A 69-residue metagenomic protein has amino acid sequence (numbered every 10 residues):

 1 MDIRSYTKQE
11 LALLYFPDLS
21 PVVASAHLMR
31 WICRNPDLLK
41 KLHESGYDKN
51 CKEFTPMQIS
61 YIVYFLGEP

Functional and structural regions predicted by a protein language model:
M1, S5, I32-N35: N-proximal short alpha-helices
D2-L19: Polyanion-binding surface elements
E10, H27, Q58: Ca2+-coordinating acidic residues in Ca2+-binding motifs
L11-Y15, A24, E68-P69: Generic detector of bulky aromatic hydrophobic side chains
Y15, L28-I32, I62, L66: Amphipathic alpha-helical interface segments used for dimerization/assembly
D18-E53: Major-groove DNA-recognition helix of helix-turn-helix-type DNA-binding domains
K52-P69: A short, Lys/Arg-enriched interface patch at domain edges and termini
